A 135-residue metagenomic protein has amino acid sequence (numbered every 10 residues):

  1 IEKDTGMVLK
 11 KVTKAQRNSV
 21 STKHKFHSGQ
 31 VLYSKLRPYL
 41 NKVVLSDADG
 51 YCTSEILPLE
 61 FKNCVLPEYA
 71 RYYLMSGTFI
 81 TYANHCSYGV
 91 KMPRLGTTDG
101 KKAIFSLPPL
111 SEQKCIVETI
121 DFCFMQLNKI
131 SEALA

Functional and structural regions predicted by a protein language model:
I1-S28, D47: Sequence-specific dsDNA recognition surfaces
T13, N41, Y88, G100 (+2 more regions): A broad detector of the eukaryotic-type serine/threonine protein kinase catalytic domain
K14-Q16, Y73-L74, D121: Short intrinsically disordered coil segments
S21-H24, V31-F79, N84, G96-T98: A short beta-sheet element
H85-S87, E132: Short coil/turn segments at secondary-structure boundaries
K91-L95: Short helix-capping and inter-helix turn/linker motifs at the boundaries of alpha-helical repeat units
K102-A135: Amphipathic alpha-helical coiled-coil/heptad-repeat segments
